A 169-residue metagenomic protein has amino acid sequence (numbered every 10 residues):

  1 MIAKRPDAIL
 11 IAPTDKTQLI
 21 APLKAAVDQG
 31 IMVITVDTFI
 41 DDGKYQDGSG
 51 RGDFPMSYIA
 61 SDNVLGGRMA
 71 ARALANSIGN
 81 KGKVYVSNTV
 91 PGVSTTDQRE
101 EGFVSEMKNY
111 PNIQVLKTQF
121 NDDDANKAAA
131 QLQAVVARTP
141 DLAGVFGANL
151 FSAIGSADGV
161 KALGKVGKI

Functional and structural regions predicted by a protein language model:
M1-I169: A residue-level marker of the well-folded mature domains of exported/periplasmic proteins
